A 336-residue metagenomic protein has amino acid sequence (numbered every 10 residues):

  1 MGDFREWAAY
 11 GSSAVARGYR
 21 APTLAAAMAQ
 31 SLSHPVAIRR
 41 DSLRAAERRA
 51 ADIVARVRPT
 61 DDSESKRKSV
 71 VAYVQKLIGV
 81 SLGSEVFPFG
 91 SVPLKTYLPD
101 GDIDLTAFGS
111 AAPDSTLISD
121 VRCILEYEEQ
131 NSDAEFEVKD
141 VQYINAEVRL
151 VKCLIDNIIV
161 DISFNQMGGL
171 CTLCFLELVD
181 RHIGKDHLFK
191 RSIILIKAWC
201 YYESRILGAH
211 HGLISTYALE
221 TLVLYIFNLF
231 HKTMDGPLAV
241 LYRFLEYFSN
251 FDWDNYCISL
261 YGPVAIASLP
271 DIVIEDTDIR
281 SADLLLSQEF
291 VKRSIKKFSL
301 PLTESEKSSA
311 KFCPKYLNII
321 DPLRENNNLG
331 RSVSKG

Functional and structural regions predicted by a protein language model:
M1-D100, P113-S119, F136, V141-Y143 (+3 more regions): N-terminal regions immediately upstream of nucleotidyltransferase
A29-Q30, R39, Y225-G336: Pol beta-like nucleotidyltransferase catalytic core
A45-R49, S69-Y73, T116-D120, L150 (+3 more regions): Acidic, Ser/Thr-rich intrinsically disordered and amphipathic helical segments
V86-T96, K139-L150, H210-A218, G236-L245 (+1 more regions): Short amphipathic alpha-helical segments embedded in low-complexity Lys/Glu-rich regions
P93-L94, S110-P113, V148, D156-I158 (+4 more regions): Conserved beta-strand elements of beta-rich interaction domains across eukaryotes, especially beta-propellers
R122-L170, R191, Y201: Conserved catalytic core of two-metal-ion nucleotidyltransferases
C174-T216: Basic, alpha-helical interaction scaffolds
I214-N228: P-loop NTPase catalytic cores that bind/hydrolyze ATP
